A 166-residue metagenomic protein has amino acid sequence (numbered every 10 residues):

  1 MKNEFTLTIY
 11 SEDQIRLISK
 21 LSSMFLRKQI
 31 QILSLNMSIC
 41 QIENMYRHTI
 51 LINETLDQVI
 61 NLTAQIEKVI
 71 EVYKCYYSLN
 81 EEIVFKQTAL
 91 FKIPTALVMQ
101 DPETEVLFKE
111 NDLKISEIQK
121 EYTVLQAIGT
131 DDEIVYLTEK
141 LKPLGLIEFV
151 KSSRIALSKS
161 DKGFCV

Functional and structural regions predicted by a protein language model:
M1-R47, L56-V166: Long, contiguous binding/interaction regions
N53: Charge-dense, low-complexity intrinsically disordered segments
